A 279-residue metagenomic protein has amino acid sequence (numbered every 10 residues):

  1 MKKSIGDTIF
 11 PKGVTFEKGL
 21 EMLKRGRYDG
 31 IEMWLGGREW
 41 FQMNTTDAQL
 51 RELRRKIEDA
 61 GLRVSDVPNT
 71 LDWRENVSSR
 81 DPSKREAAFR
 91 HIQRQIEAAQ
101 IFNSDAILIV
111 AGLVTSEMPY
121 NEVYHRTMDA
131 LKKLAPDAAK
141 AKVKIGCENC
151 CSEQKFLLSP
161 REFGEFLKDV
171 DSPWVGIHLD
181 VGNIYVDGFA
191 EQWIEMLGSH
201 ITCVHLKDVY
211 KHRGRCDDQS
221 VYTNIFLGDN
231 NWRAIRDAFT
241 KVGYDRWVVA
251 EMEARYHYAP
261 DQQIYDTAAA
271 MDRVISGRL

Functional and structural regions predicted by a protein language model:
M1-S4, I9-R27, E58, L157-L279: Histidine-acidic metal/acid-base catalytic patches
T8-I9, Q42-M43, R85, Y124 (+2 more regions): A generic secondary-structure micro-motif detector that highlights 1-2 residue hydrophobic/ambivalent hotspots embedded
I9-P11, L35-G37, L71-W73, A111-T115 (+4 more regions): Active-site-proximal loop/turn and secondary-structure-junction residues that shape catalytic pockets, frequently
E17-K18, K56-R63, E75-G176, V186 (+3 more regions): Active-site acidic/histidine proton-transfer and metal-coordination neighborhood in alpha/beta enzyme cores
E32, D66-P68, L108, G146 (+2 more regions): Conserved beta-strand positions in the central sheet of alpha/beta enzyme cores
W34-I57, A111-M118: Glycine-rich, proline-tolerant flexible connector loops at the mouths of alpha/beta enzymes
G37-R38, M43-N44, S79-P82, G112-L113 (+1 more regions): Vicinal oxygen chelate
